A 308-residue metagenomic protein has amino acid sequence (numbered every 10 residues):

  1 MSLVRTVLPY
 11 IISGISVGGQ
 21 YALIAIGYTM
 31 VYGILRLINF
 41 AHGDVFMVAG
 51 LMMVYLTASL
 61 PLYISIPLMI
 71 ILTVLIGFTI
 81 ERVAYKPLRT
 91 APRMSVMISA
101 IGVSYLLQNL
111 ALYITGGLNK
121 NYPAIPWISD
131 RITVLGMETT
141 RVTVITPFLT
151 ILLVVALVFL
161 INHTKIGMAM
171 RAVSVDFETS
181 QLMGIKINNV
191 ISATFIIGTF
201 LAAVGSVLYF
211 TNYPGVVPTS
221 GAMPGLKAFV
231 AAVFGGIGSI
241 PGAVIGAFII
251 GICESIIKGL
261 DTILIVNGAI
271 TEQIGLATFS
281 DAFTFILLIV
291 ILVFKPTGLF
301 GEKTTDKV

Functional and structural regions predicted by a protein language model:
M1-L23, M52, Y63-I64, A91-V96 (+4 more regions): Membrane-interfacial amphipathic/re-entrant helices at transmembrane-helix boundaries
M1-V7, Y63, I80-T90, N267 (+1 more regions): Transmembrane alpha-helical segments of polytopic membrane transport and secretion proteins
I12, I34-T79, V83, L260-Q273: Membrane-embedded helix boundary and interhelical linker motif in transport proteins
V17, E138-V216, I240-G246: Helix-loop-helix "hairpin" substructures at the membrane interface of multi-pass membrane proteins
G19, Y28-G50, T90-S95, I166-A169 (+4 more regions): Short, non-helical or kinked segments that cap or interrupt transmembrane helices
Y21-L23, L60-I71, F195-A202, Y209-F285: Transmembrane alpha-helical segments in multi-pass inner-membrane proteins
P61-V103, L110, I245-I250, E254 (+1 more regions): Alpha-helical transmembrane segments within multi-pass membrane transporters and channels
P87-H163, V190, I256-F283, K303-V308: Transmembrane helix-bundle core of multi-pass membrane transporters and related energy-transducing complexes
